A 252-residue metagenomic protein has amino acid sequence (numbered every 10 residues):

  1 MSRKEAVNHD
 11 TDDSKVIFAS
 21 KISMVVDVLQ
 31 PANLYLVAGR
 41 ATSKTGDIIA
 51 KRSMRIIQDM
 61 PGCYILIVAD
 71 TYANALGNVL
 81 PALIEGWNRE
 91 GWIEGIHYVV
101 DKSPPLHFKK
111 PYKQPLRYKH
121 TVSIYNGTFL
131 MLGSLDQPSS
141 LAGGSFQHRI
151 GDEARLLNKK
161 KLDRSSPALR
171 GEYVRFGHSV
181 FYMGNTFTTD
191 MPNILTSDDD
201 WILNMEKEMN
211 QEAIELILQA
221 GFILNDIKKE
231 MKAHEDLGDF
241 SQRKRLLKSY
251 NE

Functional and structural regions predicted by a protein language model:
M1-E252: Phosphate/NTP-binding elements of NTP-utilizing enzymes
